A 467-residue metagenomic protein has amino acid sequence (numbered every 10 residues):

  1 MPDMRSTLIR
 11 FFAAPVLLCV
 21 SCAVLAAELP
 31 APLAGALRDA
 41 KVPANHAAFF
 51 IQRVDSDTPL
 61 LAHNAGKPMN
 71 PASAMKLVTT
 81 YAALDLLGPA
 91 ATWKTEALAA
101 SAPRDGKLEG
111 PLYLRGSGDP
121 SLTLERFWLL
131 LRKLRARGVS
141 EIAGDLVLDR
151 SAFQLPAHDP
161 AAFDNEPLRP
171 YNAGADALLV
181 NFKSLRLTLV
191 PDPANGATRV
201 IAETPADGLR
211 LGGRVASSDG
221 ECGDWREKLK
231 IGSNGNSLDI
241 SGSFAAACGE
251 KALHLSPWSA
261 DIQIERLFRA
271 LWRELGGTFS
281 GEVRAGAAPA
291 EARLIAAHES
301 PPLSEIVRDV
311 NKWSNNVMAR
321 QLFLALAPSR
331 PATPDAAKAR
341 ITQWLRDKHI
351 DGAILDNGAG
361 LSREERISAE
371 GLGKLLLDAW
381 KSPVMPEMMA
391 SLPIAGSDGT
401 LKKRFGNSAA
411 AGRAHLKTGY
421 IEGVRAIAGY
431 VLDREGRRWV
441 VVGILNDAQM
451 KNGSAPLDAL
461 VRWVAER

Functional and structural regions predicted by a protein language model:
S21-C22: N-terminal signal peptide c-region/cleavage motif recognized by signal peptidases
L25-D55, L61-P68, W128, K133-R137: Beta-lactamase-like hydrolase cores
H46-A48, D105-L179, K183, L326-G371: Mid-domain, small-residue-enriched loop/turn segments at the edges of structured enzyme/sensor domains
D57, P71-P89, L146, L178 (+3 more regions): Active-site SXXK
L60-A62, W313, F323-R467: Small-residue-rich helix-loop
D85-A100, S280-R284, M385-M388: Short, well-structured active-site flanking segments
R210-G232, L255, R293-H298, K403-E435: Short, Gly/Ser/Thr-enriched beta-strand-loop segments that form substrate-interacting elements of hydrolase/peptidase
S217-E387: A small/polar active-site loop signature that marks catalytic segments
